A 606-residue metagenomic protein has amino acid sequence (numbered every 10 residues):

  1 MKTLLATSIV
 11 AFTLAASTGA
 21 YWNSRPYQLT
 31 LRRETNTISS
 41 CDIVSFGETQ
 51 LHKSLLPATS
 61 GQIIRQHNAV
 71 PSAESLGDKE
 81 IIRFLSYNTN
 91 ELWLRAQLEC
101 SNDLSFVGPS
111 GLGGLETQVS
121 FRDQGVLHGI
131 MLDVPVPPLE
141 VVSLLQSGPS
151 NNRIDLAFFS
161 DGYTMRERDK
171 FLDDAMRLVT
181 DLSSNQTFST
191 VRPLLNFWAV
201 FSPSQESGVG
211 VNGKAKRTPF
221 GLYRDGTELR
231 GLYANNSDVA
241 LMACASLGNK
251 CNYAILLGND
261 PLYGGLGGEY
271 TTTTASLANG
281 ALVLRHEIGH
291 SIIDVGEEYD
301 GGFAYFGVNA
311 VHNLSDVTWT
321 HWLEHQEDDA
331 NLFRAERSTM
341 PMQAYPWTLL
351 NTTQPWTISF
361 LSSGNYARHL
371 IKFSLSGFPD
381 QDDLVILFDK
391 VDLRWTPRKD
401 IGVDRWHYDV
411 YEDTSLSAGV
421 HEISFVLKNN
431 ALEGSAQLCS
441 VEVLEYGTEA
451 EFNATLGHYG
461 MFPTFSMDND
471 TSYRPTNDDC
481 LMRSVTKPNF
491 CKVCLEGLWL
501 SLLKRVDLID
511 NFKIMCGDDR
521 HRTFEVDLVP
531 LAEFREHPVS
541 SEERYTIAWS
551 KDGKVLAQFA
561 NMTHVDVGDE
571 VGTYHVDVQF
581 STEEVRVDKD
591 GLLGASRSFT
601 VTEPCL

Functional and structural regions predicted by a protein language model:
M1-G19: Fungal secretory targeting signals
Y21-H52: Long terminal accessory regions outside catalytic cores
Y21-S24, E298-Q558, E584-V601: Replace "(M1/M4/M9/M12/WLM)" with "(e.g., M1/M4/M8/M9/M12/M26/WLM)" and add "not limited to" to clarify scope
F46-S246, N259-Y263, G267, T271-A278 (+3 more regions): Propeptide-to-catalytic entry region of secreted or membrane-anchored zinc metalloproteases
P203-S204, S598-L606: Extracellular interdomain linker/stem segments of modular secreted and single-pass surface proteins
A278-Y299: Active-site recognition of the HExxH zinc-binding catalytic motif
S424-V426, H575-Q579: Extracellular recognition modules
M562-H575: Solvent-exposed segments in extracellular or luminal domains encompassing
